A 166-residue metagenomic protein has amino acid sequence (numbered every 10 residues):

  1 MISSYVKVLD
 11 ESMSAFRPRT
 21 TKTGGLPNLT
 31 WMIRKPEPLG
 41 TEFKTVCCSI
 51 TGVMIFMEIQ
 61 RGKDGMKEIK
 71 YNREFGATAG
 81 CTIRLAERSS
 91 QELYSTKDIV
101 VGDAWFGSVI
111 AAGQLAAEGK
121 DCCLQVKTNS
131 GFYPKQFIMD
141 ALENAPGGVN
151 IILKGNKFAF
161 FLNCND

Functional and structural regions predicted by a protein language model:
M1-D166: Acidic, contiguous segments within the catalytic cores of piggyBac-derived transposases
